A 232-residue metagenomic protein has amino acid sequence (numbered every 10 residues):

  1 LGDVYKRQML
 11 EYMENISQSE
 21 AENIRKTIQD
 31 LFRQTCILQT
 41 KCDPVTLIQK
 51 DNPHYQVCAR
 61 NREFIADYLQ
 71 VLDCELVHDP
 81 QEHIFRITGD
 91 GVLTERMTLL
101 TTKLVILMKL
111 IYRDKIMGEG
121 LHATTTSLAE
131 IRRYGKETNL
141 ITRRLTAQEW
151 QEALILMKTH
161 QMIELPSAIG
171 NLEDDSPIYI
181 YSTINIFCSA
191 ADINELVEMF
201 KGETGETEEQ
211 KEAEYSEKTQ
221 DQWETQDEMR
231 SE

Functional and structural regions predicted by a protein language model:
L1-Y5: Short, small-residue-biased leader/transition segments that mark boundaries at the very start of proteins
R7-T88: Eukaryotic partner-binding/assembly regions in large regulatory complexes
E22, G89-T124: Short alpha-helical segments that sit at the start of domains
D43-K50, G118-K136: Short acidic, hydrophobic short linear motifs in intrinsically disordered regions
L47-C58, T94, R132-L145: Short helix-coil junctions and helix-kink-helix linkers
F64, Y68, L72, E149-Q161: Basic amphipathic alpha-helical segments that dock to polyanions
L72-H78, K158-G170: A short, conserved structural fragment
I180-Y215: Short, amphipathic alpha-helical interaction segments positioned at domain boundaries
